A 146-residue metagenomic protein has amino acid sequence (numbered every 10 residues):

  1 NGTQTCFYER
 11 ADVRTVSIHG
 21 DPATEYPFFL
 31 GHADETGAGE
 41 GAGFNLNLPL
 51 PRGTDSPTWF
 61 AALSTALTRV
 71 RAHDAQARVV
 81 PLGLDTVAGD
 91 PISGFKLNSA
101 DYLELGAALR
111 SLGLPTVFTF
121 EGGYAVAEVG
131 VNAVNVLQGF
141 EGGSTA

Functional and structural regions predicted by a protein language model:
N1-A146: A general "terminal functional-core" signal
